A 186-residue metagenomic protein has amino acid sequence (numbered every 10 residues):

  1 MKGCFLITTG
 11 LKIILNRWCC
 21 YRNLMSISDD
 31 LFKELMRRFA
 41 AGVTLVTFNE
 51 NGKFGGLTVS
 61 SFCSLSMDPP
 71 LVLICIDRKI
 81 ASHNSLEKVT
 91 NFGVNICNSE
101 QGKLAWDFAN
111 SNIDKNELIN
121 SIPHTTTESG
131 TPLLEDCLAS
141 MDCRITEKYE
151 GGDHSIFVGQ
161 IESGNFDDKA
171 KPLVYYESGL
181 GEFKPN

Functional and structural regions predicted by a protein language model:
M1, N16-R17: Mature extracytoplasmic/luminal segments of secretory-pathway proteins
C4, C19-C20: Cysteine-centered motifs
I7-T8, V46: Intrinsically disordered/low-complexity terminal segments and short unstructured peptides
L11-K12, N112: Compositionally biased non-globular segments, especially hydrophobic aliphatic-rich helices of signal peptides
K12-L15, Y21: Short, positively charged and aromatic/hydrophobic N-terminal segments
Y21-N186: Basic, polyanion-binding surface patches
